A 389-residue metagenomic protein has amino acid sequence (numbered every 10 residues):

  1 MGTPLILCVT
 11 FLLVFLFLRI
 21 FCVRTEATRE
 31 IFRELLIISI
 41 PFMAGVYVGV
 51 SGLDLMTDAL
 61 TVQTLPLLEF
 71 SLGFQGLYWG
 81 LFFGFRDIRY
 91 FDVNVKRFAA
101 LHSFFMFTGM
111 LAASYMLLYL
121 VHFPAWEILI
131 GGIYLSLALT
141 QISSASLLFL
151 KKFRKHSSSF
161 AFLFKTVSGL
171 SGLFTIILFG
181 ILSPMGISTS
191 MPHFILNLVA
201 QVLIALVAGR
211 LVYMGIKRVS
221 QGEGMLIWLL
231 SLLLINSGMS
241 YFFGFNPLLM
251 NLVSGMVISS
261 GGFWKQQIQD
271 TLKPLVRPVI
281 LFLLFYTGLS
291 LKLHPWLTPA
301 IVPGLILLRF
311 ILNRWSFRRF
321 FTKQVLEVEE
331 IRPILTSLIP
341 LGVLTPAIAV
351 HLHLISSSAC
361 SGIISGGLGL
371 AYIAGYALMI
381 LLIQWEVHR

Functional and structural regions predicted by a protein language model:
M1-L13, T61-Y78, E127-S143, H193-V207 (+3 more regions): Structural signature of hydrophobic alpha-helical transmembrane segments
M1-L7, F21-C22, R29-I38: N-terminal membrane topogenic signal
T3-R24, G169-Q267, T271-F282: Core mid-bundle transmembrane helix pairs that form the ion/substrate translocation pathway in diverse multi-pass
L16-T28, V46, R89-H156, S290-E386: Transmembrane alpha-helices that form the ion-translocation and gating core of multi-pass ion transport proteins
R24-L36, Y47-N94, R218-Q221, L232-L305: Membrane-interface junctions of multi-pass transporters
L35-G49, R97-A113, L163-G180, M225-S240 (+2 more regions): Small-residue-rich segments of transmembrane alpha-helices in multi-pass membrane proteins, especially helix faces
L68-L81, F105-A113, L117, G131 (+7 more regions): Membrane-embedded alpha-helical core segments of multi-pass
F91, H156-I181, S190-I195, Q266-D270 (+2 more regions): Membrane-interface alpha-helices at helix entry/exit sites of multi-pass transporters
